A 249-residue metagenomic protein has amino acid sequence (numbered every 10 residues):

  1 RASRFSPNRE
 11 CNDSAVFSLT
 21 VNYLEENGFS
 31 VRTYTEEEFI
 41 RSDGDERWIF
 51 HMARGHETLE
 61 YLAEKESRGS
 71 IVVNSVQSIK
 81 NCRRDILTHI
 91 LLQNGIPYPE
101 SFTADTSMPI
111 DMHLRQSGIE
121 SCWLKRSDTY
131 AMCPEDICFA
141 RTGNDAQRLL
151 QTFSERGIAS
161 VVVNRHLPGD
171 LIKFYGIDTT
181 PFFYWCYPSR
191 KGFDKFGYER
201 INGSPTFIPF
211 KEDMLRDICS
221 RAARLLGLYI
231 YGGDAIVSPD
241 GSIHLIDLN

Functional and structural regions predicted by a protein language model:
S3, G69, Q77-N164, P168-L171 (+1 more regions): Active-site nucleotide/adenylate-binding loops and adjacent lid/helix of ATP-dependent enzymes
R4-T103, P109: Conserved N-proximal alpha/beta basic substrate-recognition cap immediately N-terminal to, or forming the N-lobe
E46-F50, F174-G176, G241-N249: A short beta-strand motif that forms the metal-chelation/ATP-contact edge of phosphoryl-transfer active sites
A53, S127, H166-L167, Y175 (+2 more regions): Anionic group-transfer/hydrolysis microenvironments
R54-H56, S78-I79, S189, I236-D240: Short glycine-enriched loops at secondary-structure junctions
S117, L167, D178, P239-G241: A generic beta-sheet turn/junction motif
C138-L226: Phosphate-binding site of ATP-dependent enzymes
A223-N249: Conserved metal-phosphate-binding beta-hairpin within the catalytic cores of diverse ATP-dependent phosphoryl-transfer
